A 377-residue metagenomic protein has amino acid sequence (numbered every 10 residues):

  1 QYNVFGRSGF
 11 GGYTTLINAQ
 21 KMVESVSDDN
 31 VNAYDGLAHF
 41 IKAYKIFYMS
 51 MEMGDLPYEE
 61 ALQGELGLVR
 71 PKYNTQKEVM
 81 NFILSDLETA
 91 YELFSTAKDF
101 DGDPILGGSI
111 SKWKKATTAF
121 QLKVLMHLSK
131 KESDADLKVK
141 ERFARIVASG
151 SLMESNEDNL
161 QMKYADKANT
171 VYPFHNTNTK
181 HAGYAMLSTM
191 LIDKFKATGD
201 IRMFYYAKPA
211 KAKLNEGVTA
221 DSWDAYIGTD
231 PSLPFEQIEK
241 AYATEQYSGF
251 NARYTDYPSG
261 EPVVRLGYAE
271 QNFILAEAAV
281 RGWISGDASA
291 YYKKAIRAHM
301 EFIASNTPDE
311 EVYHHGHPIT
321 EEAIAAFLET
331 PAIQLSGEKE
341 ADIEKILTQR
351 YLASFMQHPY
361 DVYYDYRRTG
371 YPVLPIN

Functional and structural regions predicted by a protein language model:
Q1-I41, K45-T307, S336-A341, Q349: Structured, solvent-exposed acidic/aromatic patches
H299-N377: C-terminal functional modules
